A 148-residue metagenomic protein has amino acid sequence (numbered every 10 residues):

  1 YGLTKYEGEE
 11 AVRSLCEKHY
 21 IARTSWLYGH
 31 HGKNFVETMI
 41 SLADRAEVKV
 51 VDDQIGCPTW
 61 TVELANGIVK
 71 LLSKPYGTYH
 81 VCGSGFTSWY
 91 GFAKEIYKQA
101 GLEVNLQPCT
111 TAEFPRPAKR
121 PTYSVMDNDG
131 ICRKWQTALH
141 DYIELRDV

Functional and structural regions predicted by a protein language model:
T4: Active-site helix of classical SDR
E9, F35-V36, T61, A65 (+4 more regions): A general structural signal for well-ordered alpha-helical segments in protein cores
E10-G56, E63: NAD(P)-dependent short-chain dehydrogenase/reductase
L15-K18, D44-E47, S73-G77, G101-E103 (+1 more regions): Short glycine/proline-enriched coil/turn segments at helix->beta-strand junctions
R23-T24, V51, G83, T110 (+1 more regions): A secondary-structure boundary/capping signal
V62-K70, I143: Amphipathic alpha-helical segments that line or abut small-molecule/effector binding pockets and mediate allosteric
G67, K74-A118: Mid/C-terminal beta-alpha module of Rossmann-like enzyme folds, strongest in SDR-family dehydrogenases/epimerases
S88-K94, P108-V148: Conserved C-terminal active-site "lid" loop/helix of NAD(P)H-dependent oxidoreductases that clamps the redox cofactor
